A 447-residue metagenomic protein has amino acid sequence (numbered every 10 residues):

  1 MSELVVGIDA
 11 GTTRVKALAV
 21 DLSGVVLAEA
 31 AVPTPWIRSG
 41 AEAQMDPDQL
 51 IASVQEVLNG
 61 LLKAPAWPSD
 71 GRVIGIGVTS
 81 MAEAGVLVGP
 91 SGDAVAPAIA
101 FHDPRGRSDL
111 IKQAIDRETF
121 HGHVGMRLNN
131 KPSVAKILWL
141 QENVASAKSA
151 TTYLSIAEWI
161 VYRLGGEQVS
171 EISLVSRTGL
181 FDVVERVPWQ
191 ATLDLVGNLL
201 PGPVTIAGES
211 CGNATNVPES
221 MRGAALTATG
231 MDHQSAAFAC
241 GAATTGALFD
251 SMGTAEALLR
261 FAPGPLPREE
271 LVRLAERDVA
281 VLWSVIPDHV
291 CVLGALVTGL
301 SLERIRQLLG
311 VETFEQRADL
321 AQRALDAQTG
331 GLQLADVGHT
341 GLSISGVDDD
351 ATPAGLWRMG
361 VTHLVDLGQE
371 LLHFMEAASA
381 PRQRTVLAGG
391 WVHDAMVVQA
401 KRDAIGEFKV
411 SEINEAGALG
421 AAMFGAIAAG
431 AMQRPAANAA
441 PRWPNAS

Functional and structural regions predicted by a protein language model:
M1-P97, G122, S149-A150, N198 (+4 more regions): N-terminal glycine/serine-rich phosphate-binding loop of ATP-dependent small-molecule kinases, especially carbohydrate
V6-G7, A114-G125, L138-V169, G179-L195 (+2 more regions): Active-site core segments that coordinate phosphate-bearing ligands/cofactors across diverse enzyme families
K16, L58-I74, E118, N130-P132 (+3 more regions): Conserved phosphate-binding loops in N-terminal lobes of ATP-dependent enzymes of the actin/Hsp70/sugar-kinase
D46, D103, D232: Short, conserved phosphate/pyrophosphate- and ester-handling motifs at nucleotide-, phospho-/glycolipid
P65-F101, R127-K131, A157, V161-D182 (+2 more regions): Short beta-strand-loop/turn "lid" adjacent to the catalytic site in phosphate-handling enzymes
A84, S108-Q113, A237-F238: Pocket-flanking alpha-helical
I99-E118: Short alpha-helix plus adjacent loop in nuclease-associated cores
L193-E209: A conserved helix-loop-beta module that forms one wall/lid of the active-site cleft in ATP-utilizing catalytic domains
